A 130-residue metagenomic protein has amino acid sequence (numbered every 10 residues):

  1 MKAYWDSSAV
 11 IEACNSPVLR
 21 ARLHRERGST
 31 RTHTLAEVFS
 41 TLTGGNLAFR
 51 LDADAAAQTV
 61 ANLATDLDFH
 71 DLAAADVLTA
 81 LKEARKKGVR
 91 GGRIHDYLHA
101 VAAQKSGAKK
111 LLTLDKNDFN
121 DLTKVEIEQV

Functional and structural regions predicted by a protein language model:
M1, R25-G28, D68, K105-K110: Short active-site oxyanion
M1-T34, G45-Q58: Short, well-structured N-terminal submotif of metal-dependent ribonuclease cores
V10, T34, D76, L98-H99 (+1 more regions): Alpha-helix capping/helix-boundary segments
E12-C14, T41, L122: Residues that scaffold the ATP/ADP-binding catalytic core of kinase and kinase-like folds
T32-L35, A61-K87: Acidic catalytic patch
A100-V130: Acidic, PIN/NYN-like endoribonuclease modules and their adjacent C-terminal/linker elements
